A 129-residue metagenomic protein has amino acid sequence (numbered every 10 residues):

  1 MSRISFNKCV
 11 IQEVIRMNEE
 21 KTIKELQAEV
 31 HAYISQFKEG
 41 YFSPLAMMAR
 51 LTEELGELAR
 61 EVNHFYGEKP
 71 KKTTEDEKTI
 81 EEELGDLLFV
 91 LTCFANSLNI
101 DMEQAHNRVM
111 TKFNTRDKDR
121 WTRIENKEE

Functional and structural regions predicted by a protein language model:
S2-L84, L88-E129: Flexible "arm" and connector segments at domain edges
